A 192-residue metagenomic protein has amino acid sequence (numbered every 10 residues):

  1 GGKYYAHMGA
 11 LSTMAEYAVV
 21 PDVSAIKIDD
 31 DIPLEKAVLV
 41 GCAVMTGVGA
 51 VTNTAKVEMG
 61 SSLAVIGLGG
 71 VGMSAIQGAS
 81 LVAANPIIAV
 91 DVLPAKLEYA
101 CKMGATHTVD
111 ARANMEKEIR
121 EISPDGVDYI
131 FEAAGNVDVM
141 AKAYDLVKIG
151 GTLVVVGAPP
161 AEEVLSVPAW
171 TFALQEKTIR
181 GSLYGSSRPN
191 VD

Functional and structural regions predicted by a protein language model:
G1-A25: Glycine-rich phosphate/adenylate-binding loop and adjacent beta-alpha elements of nucleotide- or dinucleotide-binding
M8, T46, A161-E163: Short gly/ser/thr-rich secondary-structure transition/capping motifs
Y17, V23-S24, D29-A113, K117-E118: Mid-domain Rossmann-like dinucleotide-binding core that forms the NAD(H)/NADP(H) cofactor-binding site
V57, S123, A134, D145-K148: A generic alpha-to-beta junction signature in SAM-dependent methyltransferases
A111, F131-A133: Short, well-ordered coil/turn residues at beta-beta hairpins and beta-strand->alpha-helix junctions within
E118-I130: A short acidic, Gly/Pro-enriched loop at the edge of an enzyme's catalytic core that lines a small-molecule cofactor
V137-D192: Glycine-rich phosphate-binding loop and adjacent beta-alpha segment of Rossmann(oid) nucleotide-cofactor-binding
